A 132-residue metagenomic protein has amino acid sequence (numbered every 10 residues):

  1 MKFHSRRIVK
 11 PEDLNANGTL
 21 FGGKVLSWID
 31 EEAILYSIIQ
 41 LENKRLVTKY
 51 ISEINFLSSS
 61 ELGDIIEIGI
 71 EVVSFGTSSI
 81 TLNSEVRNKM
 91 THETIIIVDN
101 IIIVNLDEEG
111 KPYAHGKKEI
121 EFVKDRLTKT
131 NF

Functional and structural regions predicted by a protein language model:
M1-Y50, V104-F132: Hot-dog-fold acyl-thioester-processing enzymes
F3-H4, F56, E61-L62, V73-F132: HotDog/MaoC-like acyl-thioester-processing domains
I8-V9, I29-E32, Y36-I38, G63-E67 (+2 more regions): Short amphipathic alpha-helical surface micro-motifs
L35-G76: A contiguous binding-surface segment within folded domains or other stable secondary-structure elements
